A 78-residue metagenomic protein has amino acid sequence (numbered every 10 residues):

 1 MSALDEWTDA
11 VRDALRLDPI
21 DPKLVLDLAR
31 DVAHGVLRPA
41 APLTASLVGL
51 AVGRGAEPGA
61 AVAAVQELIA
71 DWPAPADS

Functional and structural regions predicted by a protein language model:
S2, E6-V11, L15, R30 (+1 more regions): C-terminal binding/interaction regions
I20-R54: Amphipathic, hydrophobic secondary-structure cores in small proteins
